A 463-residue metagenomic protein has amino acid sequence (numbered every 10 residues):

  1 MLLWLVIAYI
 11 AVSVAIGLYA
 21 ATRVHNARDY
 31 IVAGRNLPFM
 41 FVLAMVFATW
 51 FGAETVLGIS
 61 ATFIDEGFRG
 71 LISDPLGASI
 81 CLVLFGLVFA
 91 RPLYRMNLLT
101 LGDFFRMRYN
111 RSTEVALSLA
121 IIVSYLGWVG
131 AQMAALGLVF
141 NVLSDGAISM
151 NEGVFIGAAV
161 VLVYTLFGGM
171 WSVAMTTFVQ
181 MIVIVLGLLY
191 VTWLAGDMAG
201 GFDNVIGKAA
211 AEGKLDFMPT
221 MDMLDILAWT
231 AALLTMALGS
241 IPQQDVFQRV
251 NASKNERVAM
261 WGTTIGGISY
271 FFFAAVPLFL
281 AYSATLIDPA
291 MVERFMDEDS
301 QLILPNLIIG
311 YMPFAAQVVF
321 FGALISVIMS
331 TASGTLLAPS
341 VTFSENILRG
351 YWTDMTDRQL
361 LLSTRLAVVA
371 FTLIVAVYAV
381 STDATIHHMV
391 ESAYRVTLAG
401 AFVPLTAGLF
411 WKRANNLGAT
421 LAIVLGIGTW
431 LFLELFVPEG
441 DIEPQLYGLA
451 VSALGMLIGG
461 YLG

Functional and structural regions predicted by a protein language model:
M1-G463: Membrane-embedded helix-loop-helix hairpins and adjacent transmembrane boundary segments in multi-pass transporters
